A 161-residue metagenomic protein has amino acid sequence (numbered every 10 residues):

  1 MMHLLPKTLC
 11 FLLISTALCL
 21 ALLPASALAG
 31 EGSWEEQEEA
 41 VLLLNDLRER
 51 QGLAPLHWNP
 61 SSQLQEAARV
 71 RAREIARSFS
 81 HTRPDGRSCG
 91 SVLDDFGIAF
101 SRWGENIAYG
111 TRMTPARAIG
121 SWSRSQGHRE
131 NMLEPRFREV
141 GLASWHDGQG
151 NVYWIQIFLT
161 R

Functional and structural regions predicted by a protein language model:
M1-K7: N-terminal secretory signal peptides that target proteins for export/translocation
C10-A21: Bacterial N-terminal signal peptides
L22-S26: N-terminal signal peptide c-region/cleavage motif recognized by signal peptidases
G30-S78: A short alpha-helix/helix-coil micro-patch that ends at or immediately precedes a cysteine
E38-D46, E66-R73, S91, E105 (+4 more regions): Solvent-exposed, polar/charged alpha-helical surfaces in well-ordered, non-transmembrane soluble domains, broadly
L64-R112: Short, surface-exposed glycine/acidic/tryptophan-bearing loops
Y109-R161: Disulfide-stabilized extracellular recognition modules
